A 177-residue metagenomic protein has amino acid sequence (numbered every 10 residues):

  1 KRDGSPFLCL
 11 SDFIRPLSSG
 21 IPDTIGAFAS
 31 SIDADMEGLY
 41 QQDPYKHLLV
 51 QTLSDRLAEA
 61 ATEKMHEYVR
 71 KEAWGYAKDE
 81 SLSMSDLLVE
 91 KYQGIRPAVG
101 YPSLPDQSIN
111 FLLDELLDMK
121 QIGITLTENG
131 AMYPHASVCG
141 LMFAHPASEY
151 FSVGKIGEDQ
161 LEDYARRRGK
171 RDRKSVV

Functional and structural regions predicted by a protein language model:
K1-S148, D159: Small-residue-enriched alpha-helical segments and adjacent helix-cap loops that form tight helix-helix packing
V153-E158: Short acidic alpha-helix initiation/capping motifs at coil-to-helix transition points, especially at protein N-termini
R167: Residues within the alpha-helical elements of helix-turn-helix
K174-V177: Conserved small/polar residues in nucleotide/adenosyl-binding loops
